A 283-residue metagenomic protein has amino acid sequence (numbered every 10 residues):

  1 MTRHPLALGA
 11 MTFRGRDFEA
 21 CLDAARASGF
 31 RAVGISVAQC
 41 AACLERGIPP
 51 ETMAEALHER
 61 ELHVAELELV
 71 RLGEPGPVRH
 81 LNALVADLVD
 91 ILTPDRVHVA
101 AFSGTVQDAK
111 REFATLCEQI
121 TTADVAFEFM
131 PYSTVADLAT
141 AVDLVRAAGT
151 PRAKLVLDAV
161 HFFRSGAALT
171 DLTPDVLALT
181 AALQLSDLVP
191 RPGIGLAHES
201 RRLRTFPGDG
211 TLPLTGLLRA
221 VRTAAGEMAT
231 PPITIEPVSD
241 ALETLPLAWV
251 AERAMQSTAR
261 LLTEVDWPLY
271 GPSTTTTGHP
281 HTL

Functional and structural regions predicted by a protein language model:
M1-A7, G15, E19-G29, A54 (+3 more regions): Histidine-acidic metal/acid-base catalytic patches
M1-G9, V64-R71: N-terminal small/glycine-rich loop or linker at the start of catalytic domains across soluble metabolic enzymes
G9-F13, S36-C40, L69-L72, F102-G104 (+4 more regions): Active-site beta-loop-alpha junctions enriched in small/polar residues
E19, A56-E59, H63, G73-L155 (+1 more regions): Active-site acidic/histidine proton-transfer and metal-coordination neighborhood in alpha/beta enzyme cores
G34, E66, V97-H98, A126 (+3 more regions): Conserved beta-strand positions in the central sheet of alpha/beta enzyme cores
G34-H58, G104: Glycine-rich, proline-tolerant flexible connector loops at the mouths of alpha/beta enzymes
L44-I48, V70-V85, Q107, R111 (+2 more regions): Surface-exposed, active-site-proximal loop segments in enzymatic domains
P49-R60, E112-I120, D171-L172, G216-V221: Catalytic-core regions built around general acid/base machinery
